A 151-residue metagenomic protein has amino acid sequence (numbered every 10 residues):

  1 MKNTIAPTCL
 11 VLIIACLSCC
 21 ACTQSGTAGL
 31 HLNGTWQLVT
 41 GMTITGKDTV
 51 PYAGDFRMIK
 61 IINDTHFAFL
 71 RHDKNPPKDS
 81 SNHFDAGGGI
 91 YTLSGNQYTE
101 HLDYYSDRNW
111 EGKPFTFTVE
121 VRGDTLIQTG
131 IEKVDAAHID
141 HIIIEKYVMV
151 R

Functional and structural regions predicted by a protein language model:
M1-H31: Bacterial Sec-dependent N-terminal signal peptides
C19-A86, T99-R151: Lipid interaction determinants
I90-T92: Beta-propeller blade signature
